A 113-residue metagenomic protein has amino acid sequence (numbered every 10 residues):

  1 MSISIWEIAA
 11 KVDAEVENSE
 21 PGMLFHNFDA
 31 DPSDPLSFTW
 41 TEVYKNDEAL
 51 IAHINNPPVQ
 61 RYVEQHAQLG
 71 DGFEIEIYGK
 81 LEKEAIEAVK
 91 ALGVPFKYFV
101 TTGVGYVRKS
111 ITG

Functional and structural regions predicted by a protein language model:
M1-F38, K45-N55, Q68-G113: Short S/T/G/P-rich N-terminal loop/turn motif that feeds into the first structured element of a domain
P58-E64: A short, acidic, amphipathic alpha-helical segment used as a generic capping/interface helix at domain edges
